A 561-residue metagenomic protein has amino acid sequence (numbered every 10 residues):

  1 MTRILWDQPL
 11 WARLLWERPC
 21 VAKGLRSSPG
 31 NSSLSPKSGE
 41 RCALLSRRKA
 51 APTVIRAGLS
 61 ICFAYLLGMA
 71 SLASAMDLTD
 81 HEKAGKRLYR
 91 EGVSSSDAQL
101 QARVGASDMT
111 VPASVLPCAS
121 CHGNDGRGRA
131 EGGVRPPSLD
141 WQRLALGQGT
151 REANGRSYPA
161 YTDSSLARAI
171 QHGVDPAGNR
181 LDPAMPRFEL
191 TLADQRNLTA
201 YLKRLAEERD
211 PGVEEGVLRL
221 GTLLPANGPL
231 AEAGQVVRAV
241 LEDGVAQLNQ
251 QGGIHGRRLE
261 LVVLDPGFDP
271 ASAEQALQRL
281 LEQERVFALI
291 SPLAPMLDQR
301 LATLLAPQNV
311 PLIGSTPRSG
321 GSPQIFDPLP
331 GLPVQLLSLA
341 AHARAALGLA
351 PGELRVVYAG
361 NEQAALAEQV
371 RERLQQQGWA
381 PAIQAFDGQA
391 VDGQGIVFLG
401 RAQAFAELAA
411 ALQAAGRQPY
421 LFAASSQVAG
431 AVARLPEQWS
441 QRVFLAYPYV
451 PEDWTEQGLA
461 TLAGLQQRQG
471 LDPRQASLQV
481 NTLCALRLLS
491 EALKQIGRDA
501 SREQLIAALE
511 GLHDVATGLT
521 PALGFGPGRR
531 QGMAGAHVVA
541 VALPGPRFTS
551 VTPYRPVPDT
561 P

Functional and structural regions predicted by a protein language model:
A75-P112, G155: Electrostatic cytochrome c docking/interface patches
L78, D163-P176, P183-P211: C-terminal capping alpha-helices of c-type cytochrome domains
A102-D163, A184-L190: Gly/Gly-Pro-rich "capping" loops immediately C-terminal to redox-active cysteine motifs in periplasmic/lumenal
E215-V217, E232-A239, G253-G320, A402-Q403: Beta-alpha junction/loop-to-helix N-cap segments that form part of ligand/metal-binding clefts
T222, L280-P295, I313-S315, E353-A359 (+3 more regions): Periplasmic-binding protein-like
V286-W379, Y420-F444: Extracytoplasmic ligand/sensor domains, especially the bilobed periplasmic-binding protein
G331, A411-L483, Y554-V557: Extracellular/periplasmic periplasmic-binding protein-like sensory domains
R468-L486, S490-R547: Segments of small-molecule ligand-sensing domains
